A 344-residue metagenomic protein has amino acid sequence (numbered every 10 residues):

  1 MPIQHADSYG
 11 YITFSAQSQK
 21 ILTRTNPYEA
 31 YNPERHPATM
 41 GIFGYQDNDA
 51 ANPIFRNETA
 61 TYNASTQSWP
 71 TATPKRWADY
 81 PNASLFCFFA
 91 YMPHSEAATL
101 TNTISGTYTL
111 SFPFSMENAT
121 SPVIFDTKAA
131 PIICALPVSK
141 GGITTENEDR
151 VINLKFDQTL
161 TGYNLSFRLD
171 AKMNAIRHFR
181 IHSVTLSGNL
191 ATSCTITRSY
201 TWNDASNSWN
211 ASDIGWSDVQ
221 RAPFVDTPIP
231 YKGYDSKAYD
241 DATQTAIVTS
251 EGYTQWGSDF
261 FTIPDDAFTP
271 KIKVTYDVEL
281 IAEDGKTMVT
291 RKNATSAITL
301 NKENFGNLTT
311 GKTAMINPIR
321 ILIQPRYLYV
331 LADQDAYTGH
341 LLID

Functional and structural regions predicted by a protein language model:
P2-R180, T185-G188, P223-A238, Q244-I247 (+4 more regions): Short, low-hydrophobicity acidic/polar segments
I176-P228: Cell-envelope/extracellular anchoring and linker segments
Q255-D265: Short, hydrophobic beta-strand segments
